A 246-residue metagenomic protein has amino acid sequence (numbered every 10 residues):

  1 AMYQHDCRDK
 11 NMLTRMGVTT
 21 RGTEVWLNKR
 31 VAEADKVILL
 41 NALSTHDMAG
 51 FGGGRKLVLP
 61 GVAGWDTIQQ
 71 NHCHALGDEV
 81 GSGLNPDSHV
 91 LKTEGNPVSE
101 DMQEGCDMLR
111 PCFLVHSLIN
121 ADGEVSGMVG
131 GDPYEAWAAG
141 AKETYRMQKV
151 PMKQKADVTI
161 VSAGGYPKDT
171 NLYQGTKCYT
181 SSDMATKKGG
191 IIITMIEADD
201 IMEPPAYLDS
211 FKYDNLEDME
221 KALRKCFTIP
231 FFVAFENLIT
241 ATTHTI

Functional and structural regions predicted by a protein language model:
A1-G52: An acidic, phosphate/nucleotide-engaging active-site surface
L13-G17, M48-G53, V125-G130, L172-Y173 (+2 more regions): Short acidic, glycine/serine/threonine-rich loops at helix termini
V25-A34, H46-G50, M102-C106, M147-P151 (+2 more regions): A generic local secondary-structure boundary/capping motif
E33-I119: Internal metal/ion-chelating core segments
I38-L40, D157-S162, I193: Structural motif
A42-T45, G164-Y166, A198: Short glycine-rich anion-binding loops that position phosphate/pyrophosphate groups of nucleotides and phosphorylated
G83-Y166: Membrane-embedded hairpin module used as a gating/binding unit in multi-pass transport and secretion proteins
D169-I246: C-terminal catalytic subdomain
